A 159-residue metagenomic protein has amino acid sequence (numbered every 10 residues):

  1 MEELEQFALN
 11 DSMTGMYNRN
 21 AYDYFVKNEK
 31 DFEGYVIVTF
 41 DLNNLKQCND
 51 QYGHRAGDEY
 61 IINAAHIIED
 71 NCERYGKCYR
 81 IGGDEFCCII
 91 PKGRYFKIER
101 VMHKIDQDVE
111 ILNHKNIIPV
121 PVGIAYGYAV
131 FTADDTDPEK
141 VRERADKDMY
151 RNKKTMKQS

Functional and structural regions predicted by a protein language model:
L4-Y24, F40-H54, I62: Conserved nucleotide-binding and Mg2+-coordinating catalytic segments in signaling enzymes
V36-D41, C78: Active-site-flanking beta-strand signature of metal-NTP-handling nucleotidyl enzymes and homologous cyclase-like
L45, N63-A64, F86, Y126: Hydrophobic framework residues that shape the active-site pocket of cyclic nucleotide turnover catalytic cores
D50, I89-G93, F131-T132: Residue-level recognition of strand-loop junctions within catalytic nucleotide-signaling folds
A56-Y75: Active-site-proximal alpha-helical element of nucleotidyl cyclase-like catalytic domains and analogous helices
Y60, C87-I105: Short helix/loop segment flanking the catalytic signature motif in cyclic-nucleotide metabolism enzymes
K77-I81, V120: A short pre-motif secondary-structure segment
E99-D106, E110-I117, V130-S159: Catalytic-core segments of nucleotide cyclases and related cyclic-nucleotide turnover enzymes
